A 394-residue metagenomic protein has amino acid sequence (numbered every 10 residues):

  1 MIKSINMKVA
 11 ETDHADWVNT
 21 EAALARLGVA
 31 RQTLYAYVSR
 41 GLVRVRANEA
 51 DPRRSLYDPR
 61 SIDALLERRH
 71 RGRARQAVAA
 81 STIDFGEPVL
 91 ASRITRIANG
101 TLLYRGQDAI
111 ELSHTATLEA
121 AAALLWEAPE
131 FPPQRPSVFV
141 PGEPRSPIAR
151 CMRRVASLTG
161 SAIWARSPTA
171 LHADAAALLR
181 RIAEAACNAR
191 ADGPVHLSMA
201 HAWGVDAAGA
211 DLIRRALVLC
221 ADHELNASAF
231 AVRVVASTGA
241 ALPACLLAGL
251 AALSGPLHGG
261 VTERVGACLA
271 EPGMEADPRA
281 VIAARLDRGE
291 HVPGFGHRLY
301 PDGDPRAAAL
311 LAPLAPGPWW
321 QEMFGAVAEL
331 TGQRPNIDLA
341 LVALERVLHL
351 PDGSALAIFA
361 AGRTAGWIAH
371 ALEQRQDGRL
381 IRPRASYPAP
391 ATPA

Functional and structural regions predicted by a protein language model:
M1-E11: Short, intrinsically disordered or compositionally biased N-terminal tails of bacterial proteins
D13-A394: Hydrophobic alpha-helical bundle cores within soluble ligand-binding/oligomerization subdomains
